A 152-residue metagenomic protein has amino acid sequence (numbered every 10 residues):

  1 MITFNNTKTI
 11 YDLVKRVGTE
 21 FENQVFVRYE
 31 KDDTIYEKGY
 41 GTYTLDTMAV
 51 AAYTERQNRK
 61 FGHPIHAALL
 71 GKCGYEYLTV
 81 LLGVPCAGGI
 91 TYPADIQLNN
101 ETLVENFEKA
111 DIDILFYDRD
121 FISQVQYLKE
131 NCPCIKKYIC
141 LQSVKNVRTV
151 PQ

Functional and structural regions predicted by a protein language model:
I2-R28, L45, V50: AMP-binding/adenylate-forming domain of the ANL superfamily
L13-K38, F61, K145-R148: AMP-dependent adenylate-forming
V14, V80, V125: Aromatic/hydrophobic pocket-lining residues that form π-stacking "cages" and hydrophobic walls in ligand
V17, V27, G39, Y43-V50 (+5 more regions): Adenylate-forming
R28, L69-L70, I139-C140: Short beta-strand segments
Y36-E37, Y53-L98: Conserved AMP-binding/adenylate-forming
T44, G74-Y75, N100, I122: Alpha-helix N-cap/helix-start and coil->helix boundary motif
C86-Q152: Structural core segment of the AMP-binding/adenylate-forming
